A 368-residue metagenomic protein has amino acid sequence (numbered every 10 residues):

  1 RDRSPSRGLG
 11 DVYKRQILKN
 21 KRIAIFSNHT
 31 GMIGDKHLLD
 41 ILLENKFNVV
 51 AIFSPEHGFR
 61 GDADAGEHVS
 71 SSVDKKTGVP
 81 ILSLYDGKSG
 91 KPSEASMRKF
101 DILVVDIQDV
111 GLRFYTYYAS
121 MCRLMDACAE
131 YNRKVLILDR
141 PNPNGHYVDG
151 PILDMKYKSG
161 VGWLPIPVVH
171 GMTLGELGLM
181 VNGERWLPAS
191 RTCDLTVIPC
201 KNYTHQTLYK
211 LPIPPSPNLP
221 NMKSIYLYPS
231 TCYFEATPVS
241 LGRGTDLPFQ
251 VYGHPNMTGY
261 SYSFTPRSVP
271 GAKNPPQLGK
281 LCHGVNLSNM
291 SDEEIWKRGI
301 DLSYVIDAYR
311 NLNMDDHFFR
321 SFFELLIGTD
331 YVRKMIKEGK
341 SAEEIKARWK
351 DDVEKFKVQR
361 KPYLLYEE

Functional and structural regions predicted by a protein language model:
R1-Y13: Single conserved hydrophobic/aromatic residue that forms the stacking wall/gate of nucleotide- or nucleobase-binding
V50-G58, L138: Short internal beta-strands
G61-G66, L136-K158: Glycine-rich, charge-decorated loop segments at or immediately adjacent to ligand/cofactor-binding or catalytic sites
S70-F100, L112: Glycine-rich oxoanion-binding loops at beta->alpha junctions
D109-M121: Glycine/threonine-rich flexible loop motifs
Y157-S230: Conserved anion/nucleotide-ligand pocket segment
K201-L278: Glycine-rich, aromatic-lined ligand/substrate-binding cores of catalytic and carbohydrate-binding domains
P248, Y252-K350, E368: Conserved functional hotspot residues or short segments at active or partner-binding sites across diverse domains
